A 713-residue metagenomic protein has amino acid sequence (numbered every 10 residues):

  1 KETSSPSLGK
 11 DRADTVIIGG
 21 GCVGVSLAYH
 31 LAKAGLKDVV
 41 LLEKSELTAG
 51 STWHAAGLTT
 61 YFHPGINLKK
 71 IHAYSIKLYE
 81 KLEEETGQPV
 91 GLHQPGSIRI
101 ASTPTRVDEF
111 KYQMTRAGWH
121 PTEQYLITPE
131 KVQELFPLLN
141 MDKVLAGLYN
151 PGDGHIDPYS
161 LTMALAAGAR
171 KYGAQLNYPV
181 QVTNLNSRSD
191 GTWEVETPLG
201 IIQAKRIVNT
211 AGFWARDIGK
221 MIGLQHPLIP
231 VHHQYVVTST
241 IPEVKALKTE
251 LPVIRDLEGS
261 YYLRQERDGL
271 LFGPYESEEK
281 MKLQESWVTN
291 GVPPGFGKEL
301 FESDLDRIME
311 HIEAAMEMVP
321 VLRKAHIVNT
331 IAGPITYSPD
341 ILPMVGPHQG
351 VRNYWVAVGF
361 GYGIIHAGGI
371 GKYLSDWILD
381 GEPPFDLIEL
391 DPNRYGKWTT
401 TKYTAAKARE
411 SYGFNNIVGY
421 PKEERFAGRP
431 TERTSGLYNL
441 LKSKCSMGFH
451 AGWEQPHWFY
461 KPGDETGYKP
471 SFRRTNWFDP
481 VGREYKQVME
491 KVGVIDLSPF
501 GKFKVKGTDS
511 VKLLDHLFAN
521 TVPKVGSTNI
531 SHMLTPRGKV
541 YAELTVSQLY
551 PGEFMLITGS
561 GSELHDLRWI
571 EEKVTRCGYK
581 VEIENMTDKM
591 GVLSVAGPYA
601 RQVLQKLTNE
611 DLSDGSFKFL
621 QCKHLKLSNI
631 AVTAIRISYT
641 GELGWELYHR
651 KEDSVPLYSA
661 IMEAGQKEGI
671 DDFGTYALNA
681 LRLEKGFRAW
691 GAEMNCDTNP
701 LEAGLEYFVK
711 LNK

Functional and structural regions predicted by a protein language model:
P6-V23, V40: Beta1/beta-strand and adjacent pyrophosphate-binding region of the FAD-binding site in flavoprotein oxidoreductases
S26, L58-T60, N184-N290, P294-E302 (+4 more regions): Flavin-dependent oxidoreductases
A32-W53: Glycine-rich FAD pyrophosphate-binding loop
G57-L135, E258-L263, R267-G273, M281 (+3 more regions): Dinucleotide-binding Rossmann-like beta1-alpha1 core, especially the glycine-rich loop that anchors the ADP
K81, H93, S102-Y178, T183-G191 (+5 more regions): Flavin (FAD/FMN) cofactor-binding and adjacent substrate-gating region of FAD-dependent oxidoreductase domains
P158, E258, R267, M281-E285 (+1 more regions): C-terminal catalytic lobe of FAD-dependent flavoproteins
F385-D386, P392-K713: Glycine/proline-enriched, intrinsically flexible loops and inter-domain linkers
